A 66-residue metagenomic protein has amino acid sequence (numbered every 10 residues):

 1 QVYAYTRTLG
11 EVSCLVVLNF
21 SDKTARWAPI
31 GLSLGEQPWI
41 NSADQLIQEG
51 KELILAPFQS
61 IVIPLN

Functional and structural regions predicted by a protein language model:
Q1-N66: Carbohydrate-interacting/catalytic domains
